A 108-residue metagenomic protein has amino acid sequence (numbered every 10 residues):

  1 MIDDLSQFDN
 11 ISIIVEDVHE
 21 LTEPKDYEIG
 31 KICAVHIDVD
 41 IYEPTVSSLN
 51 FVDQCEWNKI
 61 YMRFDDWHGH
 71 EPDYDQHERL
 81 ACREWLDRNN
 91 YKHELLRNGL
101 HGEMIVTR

Functional and structural regions predicted by a protein language model:
M1-R108: S-adenosylmethionine/decaboxylated-SAM
